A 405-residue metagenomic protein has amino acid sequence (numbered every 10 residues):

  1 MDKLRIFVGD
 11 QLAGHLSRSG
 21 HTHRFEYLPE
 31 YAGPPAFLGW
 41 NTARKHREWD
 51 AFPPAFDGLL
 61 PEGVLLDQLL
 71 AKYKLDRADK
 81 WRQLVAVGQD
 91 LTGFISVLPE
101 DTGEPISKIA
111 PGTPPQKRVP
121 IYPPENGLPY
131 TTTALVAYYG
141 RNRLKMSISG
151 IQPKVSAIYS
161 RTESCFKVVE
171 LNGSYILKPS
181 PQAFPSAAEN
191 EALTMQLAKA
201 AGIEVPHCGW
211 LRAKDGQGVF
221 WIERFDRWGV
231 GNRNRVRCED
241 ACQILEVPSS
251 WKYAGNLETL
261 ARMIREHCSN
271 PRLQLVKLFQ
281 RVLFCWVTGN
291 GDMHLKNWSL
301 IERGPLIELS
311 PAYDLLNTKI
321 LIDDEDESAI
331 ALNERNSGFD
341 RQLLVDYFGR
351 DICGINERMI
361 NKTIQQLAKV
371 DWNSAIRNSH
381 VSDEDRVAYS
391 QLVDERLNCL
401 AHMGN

Functional and structural regions predicted by a protein language model:
M1-L295, S299-N405: Phosphate/dinucleotide-binding and metal-coordinating scaffold of catalytic cores in nucleotide-dependent enzymes
